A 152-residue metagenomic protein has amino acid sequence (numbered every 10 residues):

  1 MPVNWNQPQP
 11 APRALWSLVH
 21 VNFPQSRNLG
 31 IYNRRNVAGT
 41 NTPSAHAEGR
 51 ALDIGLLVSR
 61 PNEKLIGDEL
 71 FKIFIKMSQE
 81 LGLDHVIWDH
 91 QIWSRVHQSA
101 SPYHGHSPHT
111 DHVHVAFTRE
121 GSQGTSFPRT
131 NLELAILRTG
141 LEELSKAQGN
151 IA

Functional and structural regions predicted by a protein language model:
M1-A100, T110-T118: Secreted/periplasmic proteins that engage bacterial cell-wall peptidoglycan
Y103-G105: Short, surface-exposed beta-strand/loop micro-motifs that present aromatic residues
R119-A152: Low-complexity, Gly/Ser/Thr/Pro-rich intrinsically disordered linker/tail segments
